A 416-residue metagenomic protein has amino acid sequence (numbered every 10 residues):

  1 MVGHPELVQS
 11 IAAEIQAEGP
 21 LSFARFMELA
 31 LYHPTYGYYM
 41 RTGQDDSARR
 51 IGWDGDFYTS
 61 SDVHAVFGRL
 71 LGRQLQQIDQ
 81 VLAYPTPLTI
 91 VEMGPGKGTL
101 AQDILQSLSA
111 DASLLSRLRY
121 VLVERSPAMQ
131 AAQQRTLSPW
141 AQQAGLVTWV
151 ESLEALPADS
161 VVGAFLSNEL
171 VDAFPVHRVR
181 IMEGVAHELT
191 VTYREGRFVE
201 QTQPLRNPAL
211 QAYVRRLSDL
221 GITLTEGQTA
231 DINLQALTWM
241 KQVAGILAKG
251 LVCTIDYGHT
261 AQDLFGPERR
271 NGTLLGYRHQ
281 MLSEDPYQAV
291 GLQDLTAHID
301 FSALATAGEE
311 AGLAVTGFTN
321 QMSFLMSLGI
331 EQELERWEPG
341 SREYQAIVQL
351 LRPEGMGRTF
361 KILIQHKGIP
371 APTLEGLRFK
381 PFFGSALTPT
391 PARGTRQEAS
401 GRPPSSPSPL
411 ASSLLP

Functional and structural regions predicted by a protein language model:
M1-M93, K97-L156, V161-V162, S323-M326 (+4 more regions): Rossmann-like AdoMet
M40, A173-V176, D263, P372-L374: Short helix/loop capping segments that flank catalytic or ligand/cofactor-binding pockets
G98, Q130, F174-P175, Q262: Conserved protein kinase catalytic core
P127, V171, H259: Short, glycine/acidic-enriched loop or turn micro-motifs at the edges of active sites
V162-G163, G250: Conserved acidic residues
A164-V214, P267-Y277: A mobile, often basic/glycine-rich helix-loop segment that functions as the active-site lid/recognition loop
V214-R393, G401, P407-P409, S413-P416: Long, Lys/Arg- and hydrophobic-enriched amphipathic alpha-helices
